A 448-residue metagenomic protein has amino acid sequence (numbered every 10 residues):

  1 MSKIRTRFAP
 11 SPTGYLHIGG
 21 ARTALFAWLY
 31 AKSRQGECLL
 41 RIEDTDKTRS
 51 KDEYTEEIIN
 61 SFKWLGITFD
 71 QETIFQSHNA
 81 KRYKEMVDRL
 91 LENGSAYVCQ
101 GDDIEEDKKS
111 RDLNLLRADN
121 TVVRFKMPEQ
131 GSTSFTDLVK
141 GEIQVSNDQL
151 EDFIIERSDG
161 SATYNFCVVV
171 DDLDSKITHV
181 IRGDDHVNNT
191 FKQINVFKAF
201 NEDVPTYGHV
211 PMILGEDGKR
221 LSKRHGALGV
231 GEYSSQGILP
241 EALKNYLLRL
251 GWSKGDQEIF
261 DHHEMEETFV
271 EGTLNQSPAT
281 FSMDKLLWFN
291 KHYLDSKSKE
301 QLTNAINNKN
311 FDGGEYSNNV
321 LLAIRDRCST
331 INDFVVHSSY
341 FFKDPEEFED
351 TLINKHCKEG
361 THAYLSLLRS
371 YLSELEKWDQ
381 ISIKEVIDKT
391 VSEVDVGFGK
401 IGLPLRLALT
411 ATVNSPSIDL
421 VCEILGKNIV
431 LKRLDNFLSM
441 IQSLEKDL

Functional and structural regions predicted by a protein language model:
M1-F8, H263-F269, N304-K309, P345-D350 (+1 more regions): Short amphipathic alpha-helical segments and their helix-coil junctions
M1-S110, D148, N188-E202: N-terminal Rossmann-like or analogous alpha/beta NTP/dinucleotide-binding catalytic cores that position adenine
A27, I58, L90, G94 (+8 more regions): Residue-level signal for inorganic ion chemistry
K32-D44, F166-H179, D203-L214, P416-D419 (+2 more regions): Glycine-rich phosphate/pyrophosphate-binding loops and their adjacent beta-strand/loop elements at enzyme active sites
V98-K223, G229-V230, K254, K377: Active-site cores that bind ATP or allylic diphosphates and position pyrophosphate for catalysis
F200-T206, V210-F348, N354-K355, T410-L448: Catalytic adenosine-cofactor/nucleotide-binding cores of aminoacyl-tRNA synthetases and other
T351-S382, V386-I387: Long, amphipathic alpha-helical coiled-coil segments characteristic of histidine-phosphotransfer scaffolds
D379-I424: Helix-rich, typically C-terminal accessory recognition domains appended to large enzymatic cores
